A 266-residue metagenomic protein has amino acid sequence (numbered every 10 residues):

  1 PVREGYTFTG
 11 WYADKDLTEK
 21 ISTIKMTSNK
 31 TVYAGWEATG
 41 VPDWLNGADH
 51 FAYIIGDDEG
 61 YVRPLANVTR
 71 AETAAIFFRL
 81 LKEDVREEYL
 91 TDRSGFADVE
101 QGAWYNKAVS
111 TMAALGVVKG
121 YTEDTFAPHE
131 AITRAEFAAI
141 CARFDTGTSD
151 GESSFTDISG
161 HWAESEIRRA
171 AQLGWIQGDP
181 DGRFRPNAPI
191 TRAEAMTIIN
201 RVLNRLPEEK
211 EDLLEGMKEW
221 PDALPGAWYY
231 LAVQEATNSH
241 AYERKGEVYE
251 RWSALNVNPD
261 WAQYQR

Functional and structural regions predicted by a protein language model:
P1-S22: Surface-exposed interfaces of beta-sheet-rich extracellular modules
F8-W11, A34, M112, A170: Extracellular/surface recognition and adhesion modules
D16-A38, W104-A108, W228-A232: Extracellular interaction modules
E37-N106, L115-A135, R143-S165, Q177-R192 (+1 more regions): Feature responds to low-complexity, polar/acidic, surface-exposed segments characteristic of secreted/exported proteins
